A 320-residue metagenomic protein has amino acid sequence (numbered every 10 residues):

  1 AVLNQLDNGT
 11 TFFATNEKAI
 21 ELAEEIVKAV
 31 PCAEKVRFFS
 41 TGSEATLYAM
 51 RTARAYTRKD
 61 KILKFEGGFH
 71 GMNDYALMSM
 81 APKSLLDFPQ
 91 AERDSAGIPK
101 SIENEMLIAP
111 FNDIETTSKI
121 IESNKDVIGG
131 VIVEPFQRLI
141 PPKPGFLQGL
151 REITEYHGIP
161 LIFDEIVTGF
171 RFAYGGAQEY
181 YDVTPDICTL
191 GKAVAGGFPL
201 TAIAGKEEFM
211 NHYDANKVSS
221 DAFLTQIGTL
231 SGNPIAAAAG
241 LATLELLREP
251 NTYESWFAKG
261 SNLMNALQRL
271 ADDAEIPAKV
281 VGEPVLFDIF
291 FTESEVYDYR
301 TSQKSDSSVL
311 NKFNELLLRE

Functional and structural regions predicted by a protein language model:
A1-E320: Conserved N-terminal phosphate-binding loop of PLP-dependent enzymes in the Aspartate aminotransferase
